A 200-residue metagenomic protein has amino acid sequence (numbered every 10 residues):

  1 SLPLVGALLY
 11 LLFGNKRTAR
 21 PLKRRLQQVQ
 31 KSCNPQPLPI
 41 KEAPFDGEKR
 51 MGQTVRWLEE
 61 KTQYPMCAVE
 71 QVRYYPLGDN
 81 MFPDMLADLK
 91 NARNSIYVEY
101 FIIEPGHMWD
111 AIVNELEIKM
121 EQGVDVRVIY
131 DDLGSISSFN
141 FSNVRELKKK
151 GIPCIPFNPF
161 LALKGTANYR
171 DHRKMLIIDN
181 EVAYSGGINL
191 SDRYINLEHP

Functional and structural regions predicted by a protein language model:
S1-P200: N-terminal localization/anchoring segments of enzymes in phospholipid and broader phosphate metabolism
